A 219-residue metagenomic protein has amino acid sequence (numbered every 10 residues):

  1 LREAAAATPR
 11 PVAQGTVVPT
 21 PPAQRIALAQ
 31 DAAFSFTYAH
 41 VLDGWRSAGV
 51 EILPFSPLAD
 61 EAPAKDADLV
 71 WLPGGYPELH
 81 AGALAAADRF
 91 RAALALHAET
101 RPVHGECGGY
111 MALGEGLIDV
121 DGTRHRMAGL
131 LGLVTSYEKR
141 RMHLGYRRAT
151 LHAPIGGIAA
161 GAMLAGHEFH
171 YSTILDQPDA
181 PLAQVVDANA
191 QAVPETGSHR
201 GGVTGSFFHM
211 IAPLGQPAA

Functional and structural regions predicted by a protein language model:
L1-A85, R91-L96, G132-H143, H170-P178 (+1 more regions): N-terminal beta1-alpha1 cap of cysteine-dependent amidohydrolase-like domains
R2, T8-P11, E106-G116, G161: A short, terminal or domain-edge coil/loop segment
P9-T16, P54-A59, L113-E115, T150-P154 (+1 more regions): Glycine-rich, charged/polar anion/phosphate-binding loops that engage phosphate groups from diverse ligands
P22, D66, R124-M127, H143-G145 (+4 more regions): A generic structural signal for well-ordered coil/turn residues at beta-strand boundaries that shape enzyme active-site
R46, P63-A64, H97-A98, H104 (+5 more regions): A structural signal for short secondary-structure junctions
P54-F55, V103-E106, S206: General beta-strand structural signal in soluble alpha/beta enzymes
P77-G156: Cysteine-nucleophile active-site neighborhood
A159-A219: Long, Lys/Arg- and hydrophobic-enriched amphipathic alpha-helices
